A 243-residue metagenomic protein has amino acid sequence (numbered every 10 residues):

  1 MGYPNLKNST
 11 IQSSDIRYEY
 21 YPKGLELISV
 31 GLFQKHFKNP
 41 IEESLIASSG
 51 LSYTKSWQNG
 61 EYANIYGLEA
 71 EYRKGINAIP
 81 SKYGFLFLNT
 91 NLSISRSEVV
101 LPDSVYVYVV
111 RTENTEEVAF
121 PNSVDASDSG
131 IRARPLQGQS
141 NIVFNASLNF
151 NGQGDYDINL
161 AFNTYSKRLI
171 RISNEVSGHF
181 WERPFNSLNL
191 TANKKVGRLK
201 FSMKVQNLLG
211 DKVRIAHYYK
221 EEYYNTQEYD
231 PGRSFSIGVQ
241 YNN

Functional and structural regions predicted by a protein language model:
M1-S29, Q34-F37, A47-I76, S81 (+3 more regions): Outer-membrane beta-barrel signature, preferentially recognizing the C-terminal barrel domain of Gram-negative
G2-N5, R132-R134, S177-G178, Y223-T226: Short, P/G- and charge-enriched loop/turn segments at secondary-structure junctions
E19, N149, N193-K194: Well-ordered beta-strand positions
G24-I28, I79-S81, G154-I158, R198-M203: Repeated loop/turn-to-beta-strand initiation elements of outer-membrane beta-barrel proteins
F33-H36, T54-L169, Q240-N242: Gram-negative outer-membrane beta-barrel transporters
F37-N39, L86, T164-R171, N193-N243: C-terminal beta-signal and adjacent terminal beta-strands/loops of Gram-negative outer-membrane beta-barrel proteins
P40-A47, Y83-G84, E98-V107, L169-S177 (+1 more regions): Outer-membrane beta-barrel translocator domains and adjoining extracellular loop/strand segments of Gram-negative
E175-W181, L188-L190, N225: Short, glycine/charged-rich beta-strand-loop motifs at protein surfaces that mediate ligand recognition and catalysis
